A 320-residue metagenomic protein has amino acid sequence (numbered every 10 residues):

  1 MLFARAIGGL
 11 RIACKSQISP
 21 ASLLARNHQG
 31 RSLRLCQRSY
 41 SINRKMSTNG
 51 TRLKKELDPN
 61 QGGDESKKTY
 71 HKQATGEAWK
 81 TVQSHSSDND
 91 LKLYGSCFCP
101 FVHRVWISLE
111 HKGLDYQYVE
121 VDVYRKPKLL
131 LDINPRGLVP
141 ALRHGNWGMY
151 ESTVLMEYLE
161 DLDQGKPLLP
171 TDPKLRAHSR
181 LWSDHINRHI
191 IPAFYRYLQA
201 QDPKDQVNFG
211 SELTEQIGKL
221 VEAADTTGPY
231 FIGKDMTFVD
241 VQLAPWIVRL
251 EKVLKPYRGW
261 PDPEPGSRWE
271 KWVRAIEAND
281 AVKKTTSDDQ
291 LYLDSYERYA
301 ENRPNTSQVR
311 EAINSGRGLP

Functional and structural regions predicted by a protein language model:
A6-I18, L24-N27, C36-F231, A300-P304 (+1 more regions): GST-like domain detector, emphasizing the conserved glutathione-binding G-site in the N-terminal thioredoxin-like
K112, I133, L254-R258, D280: Residues at alpha-helix termini
P170-P173, V207-S211, P256-K271: Short alpha-helical "patches" and their helix-cap loops
P173-K174, D235-M236, S287: Short capping/connector residues at structural and topological boundaries
E222-K234, P256-Y257, N279-T286: Surface-exposed helix-capping loop/turn segments at secondary-structure junctions
G233-P256, E264, R268-K271, I276: GST superfamily/GST-like fold recognition
P263-E297: A contiguous, mid-protein "functional segment" used to position or interact with cofactors/ions or partner subunits
